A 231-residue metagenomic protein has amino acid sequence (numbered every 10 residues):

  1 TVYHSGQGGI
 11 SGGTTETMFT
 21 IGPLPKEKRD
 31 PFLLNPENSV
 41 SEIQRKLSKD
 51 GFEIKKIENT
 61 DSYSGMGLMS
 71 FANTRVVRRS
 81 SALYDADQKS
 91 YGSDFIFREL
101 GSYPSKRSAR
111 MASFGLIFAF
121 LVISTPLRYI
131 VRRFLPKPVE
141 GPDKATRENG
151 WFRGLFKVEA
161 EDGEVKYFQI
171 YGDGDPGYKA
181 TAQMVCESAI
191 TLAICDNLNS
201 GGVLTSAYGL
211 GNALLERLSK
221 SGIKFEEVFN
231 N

Functional and structural regions predicted by a protein language model:
T1-N231: C-terminal catalytic/substrate-binding lobe primarily of soluble NAD(P)-dependent oxidoreductases
